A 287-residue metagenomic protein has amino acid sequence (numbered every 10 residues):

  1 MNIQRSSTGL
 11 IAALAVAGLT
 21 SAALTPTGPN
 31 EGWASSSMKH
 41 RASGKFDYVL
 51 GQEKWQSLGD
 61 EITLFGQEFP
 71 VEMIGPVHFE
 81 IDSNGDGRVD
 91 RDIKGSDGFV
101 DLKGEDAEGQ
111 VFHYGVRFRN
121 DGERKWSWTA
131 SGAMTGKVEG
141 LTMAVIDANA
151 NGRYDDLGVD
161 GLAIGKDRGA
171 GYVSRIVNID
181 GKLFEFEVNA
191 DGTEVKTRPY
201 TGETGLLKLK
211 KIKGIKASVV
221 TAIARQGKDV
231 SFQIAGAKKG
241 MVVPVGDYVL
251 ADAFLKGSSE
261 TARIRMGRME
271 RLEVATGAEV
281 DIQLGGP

Functional and structural regions predicted by a protein language model:
N2-I11: Bacterial N-terminal signal peptides that target proteins for export
A13-A23: Hydrophobic h-region of N-terminal signal peptides that target proteins for export in Gram-negative bacteria
A23-D229, I234-P287: Calcium-binding acidic motifs and repeat modules
